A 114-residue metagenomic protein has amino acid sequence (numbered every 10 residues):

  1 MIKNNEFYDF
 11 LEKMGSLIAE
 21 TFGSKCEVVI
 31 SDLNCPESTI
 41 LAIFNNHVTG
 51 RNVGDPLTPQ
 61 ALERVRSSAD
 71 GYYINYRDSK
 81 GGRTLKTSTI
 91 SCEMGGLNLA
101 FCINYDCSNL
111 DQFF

Functional and structural regions predicted by a protein language model:
M1-E6, F10, I40, D55-P59 (+3 more regions): Short, structured coil/loop segments at alpha-helix boundaries
M1-K13, T21, L99-F101, Y105-F114: Juxtadomain coupling helices with adjacent low-complexity linkers
N4-N5, N34, N45-N46, N52 (+4 more regions): Detector for Asparagine
F10, H47, N75-S79: Generic signature of intrinsically disordered, low-complexity segments enriched in small/polar residues
M14, I18, F22, V28-I30 (+3 more regions): Generic hydrophobic secondary-structure signal
G15-I74: Structured interaction and signal-relay segments at domain junctions
R66-F113: Sensory/regulatory domains in signal-transduction proteins
